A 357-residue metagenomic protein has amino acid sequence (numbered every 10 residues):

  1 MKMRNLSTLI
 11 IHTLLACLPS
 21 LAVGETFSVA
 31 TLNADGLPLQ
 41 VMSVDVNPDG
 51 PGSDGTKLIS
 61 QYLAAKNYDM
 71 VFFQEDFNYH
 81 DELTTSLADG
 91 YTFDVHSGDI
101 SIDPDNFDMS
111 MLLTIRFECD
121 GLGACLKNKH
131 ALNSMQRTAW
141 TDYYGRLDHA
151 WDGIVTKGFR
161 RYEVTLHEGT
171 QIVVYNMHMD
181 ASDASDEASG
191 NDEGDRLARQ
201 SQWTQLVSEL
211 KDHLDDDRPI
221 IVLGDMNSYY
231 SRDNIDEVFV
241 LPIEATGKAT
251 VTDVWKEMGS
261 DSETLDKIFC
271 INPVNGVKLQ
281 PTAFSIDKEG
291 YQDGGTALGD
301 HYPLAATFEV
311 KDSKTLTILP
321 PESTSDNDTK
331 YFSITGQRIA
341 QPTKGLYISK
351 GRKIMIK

Functional and structural regions predicted by a protein language model:
R4, A22-A88, D99-N106, D300 (+1 more regions): N-terminal, active-site-proximal structural segment of metallo-dependent hydrolase catalytic domains
I10-S20: Bacterial N-terminal signal peptides
F27-A34, I59-L83, Y162, V173-H178 (+3 more regions): Active-site beta-strand/loop signature of hydrolases that rely on acidic residues for catalysis
T31-G55, Y144-D152, D180-A198: Acidic/histidine-rich helix-loop elements that form or flank divalent-metal/phosphate-binding sites at the catalytic
M70, Q74-D180, P281-I286: Structured beta-strand-rich core segments of catalytic domains in phosphoester-bond hydrolases
S208-I221, M226-S313: Metal-dependent phosphoester-hydrolase catalytic domains
K311-T335: Residue-level detector of functionally pivotal "anchor" positions at catalytic/ligand-binding pockets or at interdomain
L346-K357: C-terminal tail/sorting-segment detector
